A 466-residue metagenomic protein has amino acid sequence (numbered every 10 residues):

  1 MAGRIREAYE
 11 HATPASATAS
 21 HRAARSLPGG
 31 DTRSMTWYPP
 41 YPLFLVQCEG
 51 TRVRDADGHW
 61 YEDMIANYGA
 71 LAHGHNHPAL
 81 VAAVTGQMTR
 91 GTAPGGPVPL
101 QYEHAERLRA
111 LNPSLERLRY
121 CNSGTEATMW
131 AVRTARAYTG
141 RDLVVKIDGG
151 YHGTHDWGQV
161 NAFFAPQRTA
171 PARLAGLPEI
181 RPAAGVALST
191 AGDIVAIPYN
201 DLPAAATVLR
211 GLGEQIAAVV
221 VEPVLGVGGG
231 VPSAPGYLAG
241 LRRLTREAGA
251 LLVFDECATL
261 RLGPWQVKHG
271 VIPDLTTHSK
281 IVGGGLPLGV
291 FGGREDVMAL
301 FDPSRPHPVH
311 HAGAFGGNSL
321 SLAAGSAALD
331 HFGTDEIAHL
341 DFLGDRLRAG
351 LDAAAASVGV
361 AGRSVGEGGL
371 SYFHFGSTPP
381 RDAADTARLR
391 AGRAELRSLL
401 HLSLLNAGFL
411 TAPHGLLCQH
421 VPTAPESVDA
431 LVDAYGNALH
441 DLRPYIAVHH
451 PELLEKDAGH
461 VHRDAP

Functional and structural regions predicted by a protein language model:
M1-P466: Conserved N-terminal phosphate-binding loop of PLP-dependent enzymes in the Aspartate aminotransferase
